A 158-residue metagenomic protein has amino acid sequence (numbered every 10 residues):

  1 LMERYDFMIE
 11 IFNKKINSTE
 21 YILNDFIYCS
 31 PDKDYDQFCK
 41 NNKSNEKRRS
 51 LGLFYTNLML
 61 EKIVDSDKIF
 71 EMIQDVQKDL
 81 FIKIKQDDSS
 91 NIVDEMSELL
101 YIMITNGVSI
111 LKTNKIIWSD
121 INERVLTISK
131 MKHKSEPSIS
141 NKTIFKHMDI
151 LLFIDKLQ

Functional and structural regions predicted by a protein language model:
L1-Q158: Alpha-helical interaction scaffolds
